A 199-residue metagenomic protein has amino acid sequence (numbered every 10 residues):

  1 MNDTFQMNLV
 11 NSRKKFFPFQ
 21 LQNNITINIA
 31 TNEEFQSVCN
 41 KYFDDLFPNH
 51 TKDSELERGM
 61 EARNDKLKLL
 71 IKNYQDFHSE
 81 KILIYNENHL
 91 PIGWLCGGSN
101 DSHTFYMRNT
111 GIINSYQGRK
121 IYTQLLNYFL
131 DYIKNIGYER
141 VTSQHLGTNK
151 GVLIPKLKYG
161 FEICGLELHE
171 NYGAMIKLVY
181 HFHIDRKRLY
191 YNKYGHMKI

Functional and structural regions predicted by a protein language model:
M1-S37, R186-I199: Conserved N-terminal entry element of GNAT/NAT acetyltransferase domains
Q36-H50, L70-I71, L126-F129, I133: Hydrophobic alpha-helical core bundles mediating ligand binding, dimerization, or RNAP-core interactions
D44-T104, R108, I113: Acetyl-CoA-dependent GNAT
I112, G118-D131, K158: Conserved acetyl-CoA-binding loop-helix of GNAT-fold acetyltransferases
L125, N149-V152: Conserved short alpha-helix immediately C-terminal to the canonical SAM/SAH-binding motif I of Rossmann-like
I133-H145: Conserved GNAT acetyl-CoA-binding A-motif
T142-H145, L157-K177: Conserved catalytic-core motifs of GNAT/GCN5-like acyltransferases
